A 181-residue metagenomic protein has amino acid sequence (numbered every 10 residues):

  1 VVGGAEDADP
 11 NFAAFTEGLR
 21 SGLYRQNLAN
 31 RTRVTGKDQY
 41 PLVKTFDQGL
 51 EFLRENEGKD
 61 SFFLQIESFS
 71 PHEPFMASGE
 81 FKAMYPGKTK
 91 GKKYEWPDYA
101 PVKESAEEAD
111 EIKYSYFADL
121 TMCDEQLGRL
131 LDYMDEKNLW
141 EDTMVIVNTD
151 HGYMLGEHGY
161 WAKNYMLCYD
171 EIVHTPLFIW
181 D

Functional and structural regions predicted by a protein language model:
V1-P41, M76: Catalytic-site neighborhoods of secreted/periplasmic enzymes that process anionic sulfate/phosphate groups
Y24-V34, D98-Y114, I179-D181: Short glycine/proline-rich turn/loop motifs
V34-Q48, E108, I112-S115, D119-Q126: Soluble or luminal CAZymes and related metallo-dependent hydrolases
Q39-K90, K137-M144: Active-site regions of oxyanion-processing enzymes, predominantly non-cytosolic
F62-S68, L120-C123, L127, M144-T149 (+1 more regions): Beta-strand elements within well-structured catalytic alpha/beta cores of enzymes that handle phosphate/sulfate esters
S68-E73, K90-G91, A100-E104, H151-M154 (+1 more regions): Short, solvent-exposed loop/turn segments at secondary-structure junctions
M76-K88, Y133-D181: Histidine-centered active-site microenvironments of extracellular/periplasmic hydrolases and transferases
G79-E108: Acceptor-binding helix/loop patch of EC 2.4 sugar-transfer enzymes, predominantly nucleotide-sugar-dependent
